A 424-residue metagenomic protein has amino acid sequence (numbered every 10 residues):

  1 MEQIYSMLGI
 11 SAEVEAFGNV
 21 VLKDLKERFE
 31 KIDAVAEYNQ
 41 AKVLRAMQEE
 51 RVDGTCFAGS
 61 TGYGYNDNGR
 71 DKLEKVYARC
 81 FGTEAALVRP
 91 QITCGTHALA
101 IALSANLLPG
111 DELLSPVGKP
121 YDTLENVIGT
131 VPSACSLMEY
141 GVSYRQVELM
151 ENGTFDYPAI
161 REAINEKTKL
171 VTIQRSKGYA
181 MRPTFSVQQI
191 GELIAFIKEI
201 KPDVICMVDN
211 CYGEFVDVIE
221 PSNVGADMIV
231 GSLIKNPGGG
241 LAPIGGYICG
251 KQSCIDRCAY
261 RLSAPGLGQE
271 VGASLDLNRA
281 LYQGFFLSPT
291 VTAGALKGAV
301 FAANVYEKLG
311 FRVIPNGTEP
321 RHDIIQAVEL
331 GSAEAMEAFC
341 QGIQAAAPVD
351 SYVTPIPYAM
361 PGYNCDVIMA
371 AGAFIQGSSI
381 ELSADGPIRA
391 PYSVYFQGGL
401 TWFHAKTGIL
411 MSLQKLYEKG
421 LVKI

Functional and structural regions predicted by a protein language model:
I4-F29, D33, V43-E49, D53-C56 (+8 more regions): Conserved PLP-enzyme active-site core in the AAT-like
A36-Q40: Acidic, PIN/NYN-like endoribonuclease modules and their adjacent C-terminal/linker elements
G59: Aromatic- and Gly/Pro-rich donor/ligand-binding loops that form nucleotide- or phosphate-bearing donor binding pockets
E74: Generic structural marker for isolated residues within well-ordered, non-membrane alpha-helices of soluble domains
L87-V88, A327: Ordered hydrophobic segments in well-structured contexts
E307-I424: Conserved C-terminal alpha-helix-loop-beta "cap" of PLP-dependent enzymes that closes/shapes the active-site mouth
